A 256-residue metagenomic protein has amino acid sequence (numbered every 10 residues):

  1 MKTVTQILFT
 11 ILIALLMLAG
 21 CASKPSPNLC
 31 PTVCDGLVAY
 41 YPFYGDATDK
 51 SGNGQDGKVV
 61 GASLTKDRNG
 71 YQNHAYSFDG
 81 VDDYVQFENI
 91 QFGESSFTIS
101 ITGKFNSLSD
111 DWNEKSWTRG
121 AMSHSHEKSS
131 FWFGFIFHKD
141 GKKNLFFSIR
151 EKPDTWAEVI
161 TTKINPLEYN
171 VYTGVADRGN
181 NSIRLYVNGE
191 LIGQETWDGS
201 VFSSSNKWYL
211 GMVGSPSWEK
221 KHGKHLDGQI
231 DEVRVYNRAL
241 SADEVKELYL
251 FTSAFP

Functional and structural regions predicted by a protein language model:
M1-L8: Bacterial N-terminal signal peptides that target proteins for export
F9-A19: Bacterial N-terminal signal peptides
C21-D82, G193, D198, V245-P256: Extracytoplasmic low-complexity segments
C34-V38, A47, D79-F146, P153 (+6 more regions): Extracellular glycan-recognition modules
E195-Q229: Flexible glycan-contacting loops in extracellular carbohydrate-active proteins
